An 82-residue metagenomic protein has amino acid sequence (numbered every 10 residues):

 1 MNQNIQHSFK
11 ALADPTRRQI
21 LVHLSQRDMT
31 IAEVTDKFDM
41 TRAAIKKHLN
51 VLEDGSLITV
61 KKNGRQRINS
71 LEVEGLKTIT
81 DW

Functional and structural regions predicted by a protein language model:
Q3-A43, Q66-K77: N-terminal helix-turn-helix DNA-binding core of bacterial DNA-binding proteins
L49-N50: Short, hydrophobic-biased segments on the C-terminal half of alpha helices that form "recognition helices"
E53-G64, S70: Beta-hairpin "wing" of winged helix-turn-helix
T78-W82: Short, solvent-exposed amphipathic helices
